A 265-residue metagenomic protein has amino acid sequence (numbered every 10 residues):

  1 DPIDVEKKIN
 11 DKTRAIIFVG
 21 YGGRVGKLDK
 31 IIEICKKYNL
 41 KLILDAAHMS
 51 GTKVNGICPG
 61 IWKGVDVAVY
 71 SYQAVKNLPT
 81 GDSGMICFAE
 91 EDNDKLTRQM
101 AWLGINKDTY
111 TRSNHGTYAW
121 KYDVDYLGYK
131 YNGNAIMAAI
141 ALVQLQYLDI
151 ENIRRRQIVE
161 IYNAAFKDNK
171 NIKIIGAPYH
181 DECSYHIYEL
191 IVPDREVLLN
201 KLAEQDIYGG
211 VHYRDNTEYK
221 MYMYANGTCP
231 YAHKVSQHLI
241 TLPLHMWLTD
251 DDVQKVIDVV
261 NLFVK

Functional and structural regions predicted by a protein language model:
D1-T80, M85-N93: Active-site phosphate-binding strand-loop segment of PLP-dependent enzymes
I3, K7, A15-V19, R24-K30 (+3 more regions): PLP-dependent aminotransferase class I/II
